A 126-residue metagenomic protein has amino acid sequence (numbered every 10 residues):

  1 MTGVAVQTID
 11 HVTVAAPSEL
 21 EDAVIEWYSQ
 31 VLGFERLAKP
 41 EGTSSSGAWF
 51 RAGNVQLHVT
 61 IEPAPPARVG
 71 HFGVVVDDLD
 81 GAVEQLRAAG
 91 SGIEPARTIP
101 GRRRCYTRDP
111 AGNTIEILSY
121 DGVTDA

Functional and structural regions predicted by a protein language model:
M1-I25, G70-F72, T124-A126: N-terminal beta-strand motif that seeds the catalytic metal site of vicinal oxygen chelate
M1-Q7, A89-A126: Vicinal oxygen chelate
I9-S18, A48, E62-R87, R103-R108 (+1 more regions): Vicinal oxygen chelate
V14-Q56: Core segments of cupin and vicinal oxygen chelate
A23-E26, Q30, D80-A88, G92: Replace "anionic and nucleotidyl ligands
G42, E62-P63, Y120: Residue-level structural signal for beta-strand termini and adjacent loop
N54-H58, G112-I115: Short, charged/polar, Gly/Pro-enriched secondary-structure boundary elements
